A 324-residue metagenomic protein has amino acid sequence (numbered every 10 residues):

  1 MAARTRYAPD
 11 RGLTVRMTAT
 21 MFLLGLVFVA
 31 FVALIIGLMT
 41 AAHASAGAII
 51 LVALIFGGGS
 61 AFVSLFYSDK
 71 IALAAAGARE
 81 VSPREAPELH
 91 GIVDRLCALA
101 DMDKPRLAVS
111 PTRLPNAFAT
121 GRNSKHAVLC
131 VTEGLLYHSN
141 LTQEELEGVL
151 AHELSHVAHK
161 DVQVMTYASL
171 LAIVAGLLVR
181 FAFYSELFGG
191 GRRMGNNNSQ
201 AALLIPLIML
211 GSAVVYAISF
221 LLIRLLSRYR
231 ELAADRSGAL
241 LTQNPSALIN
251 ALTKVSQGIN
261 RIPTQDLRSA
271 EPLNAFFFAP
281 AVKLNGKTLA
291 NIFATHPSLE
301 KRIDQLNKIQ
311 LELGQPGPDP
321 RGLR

Functional and structural regions predicted by a protein language model:
M1-L26, A42, I49-L51, G58-A202 (+1 more regions): Polar-ligand-bearing catalytic/cofactor-coordination segments of membrane-embedded or membrane-tethered inner-membrane
V32-A46: Short, hydrophobic transmembrane alpha-helix segments
L207-A217: Hydrophobic alpha-helical transmembrane segments of polytopic membrane proteins
